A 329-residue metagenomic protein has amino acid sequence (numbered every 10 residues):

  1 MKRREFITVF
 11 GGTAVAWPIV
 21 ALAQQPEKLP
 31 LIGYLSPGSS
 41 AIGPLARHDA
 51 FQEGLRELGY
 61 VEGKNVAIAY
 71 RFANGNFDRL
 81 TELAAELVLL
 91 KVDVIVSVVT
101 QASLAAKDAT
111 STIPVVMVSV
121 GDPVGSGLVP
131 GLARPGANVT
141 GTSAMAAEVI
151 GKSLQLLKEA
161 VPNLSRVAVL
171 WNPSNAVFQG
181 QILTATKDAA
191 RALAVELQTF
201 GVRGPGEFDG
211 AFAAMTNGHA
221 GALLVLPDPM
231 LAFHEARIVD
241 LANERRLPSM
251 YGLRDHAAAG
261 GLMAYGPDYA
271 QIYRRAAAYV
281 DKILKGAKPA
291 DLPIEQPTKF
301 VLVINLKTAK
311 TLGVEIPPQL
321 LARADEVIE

Functional and structural regions predicted by a protein language model:
M1-E329: Short hydrophobic alpha-helices and adjacent helix-cap/hinge residues
